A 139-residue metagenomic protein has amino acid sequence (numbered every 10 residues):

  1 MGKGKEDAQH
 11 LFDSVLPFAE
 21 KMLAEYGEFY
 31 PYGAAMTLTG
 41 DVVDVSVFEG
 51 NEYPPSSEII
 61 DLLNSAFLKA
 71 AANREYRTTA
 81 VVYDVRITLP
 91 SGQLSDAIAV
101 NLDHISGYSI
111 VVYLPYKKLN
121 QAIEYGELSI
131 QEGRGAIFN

Functional and structural regions predicted by a protein language model:
M1-V42: Long, hydrophobic N-terminal alpha-helical segment
G2-E6, Y53-A66, H104-P115: Short, surface-exposed, charge-dense and proline/glycine-enriched linear segments
D7, D13, D41-D44, D61 (+3 more regions): Acidic-enriched, low-complexity/disordered segments with a strong bias for Aspartate over Glutamate
P17, P31, P54-P55, P90 (+1 more regions): Proline-rich intrinsically disordered, low-complexity coils
F18, L23-E25, E52, A70 (+2 more regions): Generic structural signal for short, flexible, solvent-exposed coil/loop and linker residues
V45-E49: Extracellular C-terminal loop/segment signatures of secreted glycoproteins
G50-R86: Mature extracytoplasmic domains of secretory-pathway proteins
N73-N139: Low-complexity intrinsically disordered segments
